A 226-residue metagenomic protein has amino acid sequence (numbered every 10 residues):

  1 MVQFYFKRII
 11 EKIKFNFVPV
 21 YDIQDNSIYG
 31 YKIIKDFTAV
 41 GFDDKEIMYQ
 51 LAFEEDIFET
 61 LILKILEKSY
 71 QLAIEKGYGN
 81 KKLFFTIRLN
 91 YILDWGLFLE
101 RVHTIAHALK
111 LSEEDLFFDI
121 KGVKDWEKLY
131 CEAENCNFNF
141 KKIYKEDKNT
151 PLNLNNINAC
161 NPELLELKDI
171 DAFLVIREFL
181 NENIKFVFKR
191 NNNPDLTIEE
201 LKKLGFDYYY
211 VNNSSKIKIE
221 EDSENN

Functional and structural regions predicted by a protein language model:
M1-V18, I23-S27, D36-G41, K121-D125 (+1 more regions): EAL-family c-di-GMP phosphodiesterase catalytic domain
V2-L109: Bacterial c-di-GMP phosphodiesterase EAL domain
I65-E67, L97-I105, E127-A133, D171-V175 (+1 more regions): Well-ordered, non-membrane alpha-helical segments in soluble/globular domains
L72-Y78, E100-D115, C131-N137, N155-N161 (+2 more regions): Acidic (Asp/Glu)-rich catalytic clusters
K82, D115, K185: Residues at the starts of beta-strands that form the adenosine-phosphate
D115-K121: Glycine-rich phosphate-binding "P-loop"
K142: Phosphate-/nucleic-acid-contacting segments
